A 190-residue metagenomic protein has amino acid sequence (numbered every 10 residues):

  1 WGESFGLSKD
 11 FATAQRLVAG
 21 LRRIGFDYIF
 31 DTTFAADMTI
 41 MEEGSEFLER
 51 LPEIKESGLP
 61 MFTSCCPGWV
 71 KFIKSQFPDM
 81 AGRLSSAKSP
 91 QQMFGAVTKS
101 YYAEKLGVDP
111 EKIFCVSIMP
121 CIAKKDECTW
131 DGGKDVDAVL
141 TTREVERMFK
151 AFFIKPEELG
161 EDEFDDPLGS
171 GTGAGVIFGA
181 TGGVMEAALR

Functional and structural regions predicted by a protein language model:
W1-R190: Iron-sulfur-associated redox domains of electron-transfer enzymes in respiratory and anaerobic energy metabolism
